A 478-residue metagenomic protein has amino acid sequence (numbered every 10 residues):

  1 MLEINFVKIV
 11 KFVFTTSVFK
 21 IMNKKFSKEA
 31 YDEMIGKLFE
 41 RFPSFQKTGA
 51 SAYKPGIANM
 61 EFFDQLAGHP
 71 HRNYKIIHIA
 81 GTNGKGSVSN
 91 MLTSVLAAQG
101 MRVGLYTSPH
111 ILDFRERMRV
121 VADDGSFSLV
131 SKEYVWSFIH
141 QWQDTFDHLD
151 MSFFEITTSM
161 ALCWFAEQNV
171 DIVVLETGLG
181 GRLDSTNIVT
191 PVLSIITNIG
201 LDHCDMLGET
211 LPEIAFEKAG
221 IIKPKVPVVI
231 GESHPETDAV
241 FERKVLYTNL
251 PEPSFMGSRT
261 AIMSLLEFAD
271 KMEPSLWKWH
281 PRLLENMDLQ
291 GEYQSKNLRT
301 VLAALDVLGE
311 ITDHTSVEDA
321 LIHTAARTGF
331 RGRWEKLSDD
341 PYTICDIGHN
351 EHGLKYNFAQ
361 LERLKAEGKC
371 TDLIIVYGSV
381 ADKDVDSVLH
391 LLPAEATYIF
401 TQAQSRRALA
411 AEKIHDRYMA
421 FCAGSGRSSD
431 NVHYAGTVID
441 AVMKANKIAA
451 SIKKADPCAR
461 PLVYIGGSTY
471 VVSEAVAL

Functional and structural regions predicted by a protein language model:
F19-G81, V88-N90, S94-Q99, D123: Short functional linear segments
N90-Q141: N-terminal phosphate/diphosphate-binding loop that engages ATP/GTP or pyrophosphate donors across diverse enzyme folds
L92, R182-V192, V476-L478: Short Gly/Thr/Asp-enriched flexible loops that form oxyanion-binding sites at enzyme active sites
Y106-S108, G231-E232, K244-K271, D288-E292 (+6 more regions): Beta-strand->loop->alpha-helix junctions that form or flank phosphate-binding loops in nucleotide-handling enzymes
D144-L179: Phosphate-binding/switch loop-helix module in NTP-utilizing enzymes
Q168, I172-E176, P191-E285, L298-T315: Acidic, Mg2+-coordinating active-site environments of NTP-dependent enzymes
I172-T177, S185-I195, G200, E213 (+1 more regions): Nucleotide phosphate-binding/pyrophosphate-handling subdomain across enzymes that bind or process nucleotide phosphates
H234-K244, P251-P253, M263-S264, Y342-T343 (+1 more regions): C-terminal helical cap/extension that packs against the catalytic core of soluble nucleotide-cofactor enzymes
